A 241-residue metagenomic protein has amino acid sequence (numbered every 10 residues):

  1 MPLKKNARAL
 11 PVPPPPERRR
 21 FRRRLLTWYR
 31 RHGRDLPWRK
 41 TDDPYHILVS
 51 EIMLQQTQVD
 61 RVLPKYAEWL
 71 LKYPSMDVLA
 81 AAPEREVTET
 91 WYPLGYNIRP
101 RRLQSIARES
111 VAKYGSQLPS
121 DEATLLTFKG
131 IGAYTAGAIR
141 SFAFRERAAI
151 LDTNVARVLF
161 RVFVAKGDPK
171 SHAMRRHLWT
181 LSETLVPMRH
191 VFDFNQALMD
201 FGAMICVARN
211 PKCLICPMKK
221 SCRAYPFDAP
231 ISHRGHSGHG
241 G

Functional and structural regions predicted by a protein language model:
P2, L10-E17, R24, W28-I231: Catalytic cores of DNA base-excision repair glycosylases
H233-G240: Short, low-complexity, charge-dense intrinsically disordered segments
